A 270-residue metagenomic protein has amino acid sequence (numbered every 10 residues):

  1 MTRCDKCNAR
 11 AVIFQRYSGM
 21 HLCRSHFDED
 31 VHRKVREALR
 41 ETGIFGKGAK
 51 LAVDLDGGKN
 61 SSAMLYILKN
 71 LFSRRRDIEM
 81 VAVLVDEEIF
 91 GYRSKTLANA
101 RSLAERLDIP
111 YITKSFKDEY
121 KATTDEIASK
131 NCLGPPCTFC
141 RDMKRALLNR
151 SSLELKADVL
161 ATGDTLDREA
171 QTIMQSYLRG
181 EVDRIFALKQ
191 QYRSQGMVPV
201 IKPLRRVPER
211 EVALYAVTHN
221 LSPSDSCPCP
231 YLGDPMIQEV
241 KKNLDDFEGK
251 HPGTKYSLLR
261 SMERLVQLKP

Functional and structural regions predicted by a protein language model:
M1, I13-Y17, R264-P270: Short, flexible, mixed-charge glycine/proline-rich loop motifs that serve as phosphate/nucleic-acid-contacting
R3-F186, Q190, R206, R210-H219: ATP-dependent adenylation/nucleotidyltransferase module used to activate substrates
R40, K50, D167-Q171, Y177-R205 (+2 more regions): Flexible helical/loop "lid" subdomain adjacent to adenine-nucleotide binding pockets
